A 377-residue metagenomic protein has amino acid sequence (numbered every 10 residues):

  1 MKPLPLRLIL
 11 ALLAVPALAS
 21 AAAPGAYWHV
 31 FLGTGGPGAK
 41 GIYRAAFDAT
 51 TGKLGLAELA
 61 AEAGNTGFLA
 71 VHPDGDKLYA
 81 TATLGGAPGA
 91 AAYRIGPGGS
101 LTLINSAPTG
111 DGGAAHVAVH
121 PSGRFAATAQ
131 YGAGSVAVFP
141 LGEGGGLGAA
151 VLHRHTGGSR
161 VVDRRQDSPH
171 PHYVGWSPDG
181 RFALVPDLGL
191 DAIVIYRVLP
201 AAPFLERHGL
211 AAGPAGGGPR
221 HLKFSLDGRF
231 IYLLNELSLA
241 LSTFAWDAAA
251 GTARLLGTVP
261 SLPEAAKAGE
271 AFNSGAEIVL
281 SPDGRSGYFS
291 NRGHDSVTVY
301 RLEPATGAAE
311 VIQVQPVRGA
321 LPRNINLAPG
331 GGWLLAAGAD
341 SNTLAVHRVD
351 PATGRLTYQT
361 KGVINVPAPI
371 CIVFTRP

Functional and structural regions predicted by a protein language model:
G25, A63-D74, G110-F125, G157-D179 (+4 more regions): Beta-rich, blade/repeat-based domains predominating in secreted/periplasmic proteins but also intracellular
G35-P37, T83-G85, Y131, L141 (+7 more regions): Short loop/turn segments immediately following the C-termini of beta-strands
A45-G52, Y93-S100, V138-G148, Y196-F204 (+3 more regions): Short loop/turn segments immediately following beta-strands, especially the blade-tip and inter-blade linker loops
G55-A61, T102-P108, V151, S159-R164 (+5 more regions): A short beta-strand motif characteristic of beta-propeller blades
L56-G123: Blade-loop segments of beta-propeller domains
N273-A339: Loop/turn-rich, solvent-exposed surfaces of beta-rich toroidal or solenoidal domains
A339-A345, A352, T357-P377: Blade-level signature of beta-propeller repeat domains, shared across WD40, Kelch, NHL, RCC1 and BNR/Asp-box propellers
